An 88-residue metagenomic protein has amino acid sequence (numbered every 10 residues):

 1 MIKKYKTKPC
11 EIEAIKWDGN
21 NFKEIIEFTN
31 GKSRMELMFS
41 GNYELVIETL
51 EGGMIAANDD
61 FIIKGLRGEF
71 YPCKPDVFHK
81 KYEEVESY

Functional and structural regions predicted by a protein language model:
M1-E44, T49-L50: N-terminal domain-onset segments
E51-Y88: Short, compact, well-ordered microdomains
